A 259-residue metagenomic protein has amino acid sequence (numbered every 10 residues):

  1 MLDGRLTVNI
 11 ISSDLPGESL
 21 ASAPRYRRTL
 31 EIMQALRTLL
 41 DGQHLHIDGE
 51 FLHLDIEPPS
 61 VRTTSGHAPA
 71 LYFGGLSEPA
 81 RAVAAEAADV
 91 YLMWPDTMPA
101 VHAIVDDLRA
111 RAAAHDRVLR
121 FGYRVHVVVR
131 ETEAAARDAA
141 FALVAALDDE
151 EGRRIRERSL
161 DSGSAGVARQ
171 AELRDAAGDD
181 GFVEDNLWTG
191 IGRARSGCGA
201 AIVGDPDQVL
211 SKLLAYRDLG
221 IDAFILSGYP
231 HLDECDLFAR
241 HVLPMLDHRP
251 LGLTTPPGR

Functional and structural regions predicted by a protein language model:
M1, E86-A87, L219: Structural motif
D3-G17: Substrate-binding cleft and catalytic face of glycoside hydrolase catalytic domains, especially the flexible beta-alpha
L6-I10, L71-G74, D89-M93, L119-V125 (+1 more regions): Hydrophobic faces of well-ordered beta-strands that scaffold small-molecule active sites in alpha/beta enzyme cores
I11-L15, E57, L76-E78, D96 (+2 more regions): Active-site beta-loop-alpha junctions enriched in small/polar residues
D14-P16, P95-M98, L226-A239: Glycine-rich, proline-tolerant flexible connector loops at the mouths of alpha/beta enzymes
S22-T64, M98-D218, D247-R259: An alpha-helical appendage that flanks or caps ligand/catalytic pockets
S77, A82-Y91, D96-P99: Long hydrophobic segments that form regular secondary structure
P206-L210, L219, A223-F224, Y229 (+1 more regions): Long, low-complexity C-terminal extensions of enzymes
